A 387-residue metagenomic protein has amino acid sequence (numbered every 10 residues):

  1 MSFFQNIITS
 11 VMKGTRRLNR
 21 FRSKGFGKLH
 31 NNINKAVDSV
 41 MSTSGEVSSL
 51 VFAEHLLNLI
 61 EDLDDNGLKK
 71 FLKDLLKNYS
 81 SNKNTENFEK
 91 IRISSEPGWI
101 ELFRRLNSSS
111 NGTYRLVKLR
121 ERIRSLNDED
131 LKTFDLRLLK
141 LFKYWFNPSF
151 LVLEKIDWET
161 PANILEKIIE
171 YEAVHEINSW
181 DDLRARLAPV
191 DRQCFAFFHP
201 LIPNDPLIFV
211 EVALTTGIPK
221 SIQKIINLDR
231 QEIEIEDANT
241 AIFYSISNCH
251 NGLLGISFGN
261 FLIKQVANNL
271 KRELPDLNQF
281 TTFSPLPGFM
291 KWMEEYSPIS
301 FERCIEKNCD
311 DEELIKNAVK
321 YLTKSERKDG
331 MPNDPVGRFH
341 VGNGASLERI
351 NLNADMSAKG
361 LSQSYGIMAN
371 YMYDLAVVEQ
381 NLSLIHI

Functional and structural regions predicted by a protein language model:
M1-E172: N-terminal low-complexity, Ser/Thr- and acidic-residue-enriched intrinsically disordered segments
Y144-Q223: Extended, Lys/Arg-enriched charged tracts that mediate electrostatic binding to polyanionic substrates
D157, R184-P189, F197-N204, E232-E234 (+4 more regions): A general structural signal for short secondary-structure junctions and capping/turn motifs
A196, E211, Q279-P285, R349: A structural signal for short, well-ordered beta-strand segments and their strand-loop junctions that often border
P219-K220, H250-G252, P287-W292, M356-A358 (+1 more regions): Flexible loop/turn segments at secondary-structure boundaries
L228-A345: Acyl-donor binding region in acyl/amide transferases
G337, L347-Y373: C-terminal/domain-terminus segments
I385-I387: Conserved small/polar residues in nucleotide/adenosyl-binding loops
